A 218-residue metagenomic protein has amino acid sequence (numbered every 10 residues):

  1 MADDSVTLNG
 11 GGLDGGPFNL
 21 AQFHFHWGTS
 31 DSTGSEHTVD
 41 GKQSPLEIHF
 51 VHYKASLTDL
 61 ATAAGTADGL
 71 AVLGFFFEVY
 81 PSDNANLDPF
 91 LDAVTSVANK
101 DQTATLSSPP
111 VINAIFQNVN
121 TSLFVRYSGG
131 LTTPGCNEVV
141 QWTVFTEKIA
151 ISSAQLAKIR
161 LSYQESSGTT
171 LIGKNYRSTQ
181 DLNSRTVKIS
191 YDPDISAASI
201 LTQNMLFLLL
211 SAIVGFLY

Functional and structural regions predicted by a protein language model:
M1-Y218: Alpha-carbonic anhydrase
